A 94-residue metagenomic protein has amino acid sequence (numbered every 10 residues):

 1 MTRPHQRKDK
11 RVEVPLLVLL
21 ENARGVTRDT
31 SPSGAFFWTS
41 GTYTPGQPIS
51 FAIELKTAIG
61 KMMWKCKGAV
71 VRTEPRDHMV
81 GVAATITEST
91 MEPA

Functional and structural regions predicted by a protein language model:
M1-P32: N-terminal helix initiation/capping motif
L19-N22, I59-K67: Short coil-to-beta-strand transition motifs
G25-T27, W64-T73: Short beta-strand-centered aromatic/proline hotspots
P32, T73-H78: Short, conserved beta-turn/loop elements at beta-strand boundaries and strand-helix junctions
R76-T87: Short, solvent-exposed secondary-structure boundary/capping segments
